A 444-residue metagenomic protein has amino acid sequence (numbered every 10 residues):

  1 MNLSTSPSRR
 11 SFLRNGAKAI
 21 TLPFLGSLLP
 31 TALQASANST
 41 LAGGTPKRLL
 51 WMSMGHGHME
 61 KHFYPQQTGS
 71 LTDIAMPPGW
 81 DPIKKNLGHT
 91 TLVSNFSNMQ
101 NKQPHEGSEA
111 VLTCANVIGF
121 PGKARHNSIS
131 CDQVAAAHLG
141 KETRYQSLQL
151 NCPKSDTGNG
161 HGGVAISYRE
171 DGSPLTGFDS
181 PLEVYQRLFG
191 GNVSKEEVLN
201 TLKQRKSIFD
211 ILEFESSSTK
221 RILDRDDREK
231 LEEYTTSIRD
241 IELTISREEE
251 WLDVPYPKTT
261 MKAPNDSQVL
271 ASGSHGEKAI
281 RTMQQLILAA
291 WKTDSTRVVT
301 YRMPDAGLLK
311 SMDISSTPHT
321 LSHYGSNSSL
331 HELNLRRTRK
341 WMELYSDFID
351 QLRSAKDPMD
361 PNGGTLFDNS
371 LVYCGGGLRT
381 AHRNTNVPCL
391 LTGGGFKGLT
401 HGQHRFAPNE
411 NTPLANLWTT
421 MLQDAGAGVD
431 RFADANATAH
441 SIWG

Functional and structural regions predicted by a protein language model:
M1-G444: Ligand-binding pockets and gating/stacking loops
